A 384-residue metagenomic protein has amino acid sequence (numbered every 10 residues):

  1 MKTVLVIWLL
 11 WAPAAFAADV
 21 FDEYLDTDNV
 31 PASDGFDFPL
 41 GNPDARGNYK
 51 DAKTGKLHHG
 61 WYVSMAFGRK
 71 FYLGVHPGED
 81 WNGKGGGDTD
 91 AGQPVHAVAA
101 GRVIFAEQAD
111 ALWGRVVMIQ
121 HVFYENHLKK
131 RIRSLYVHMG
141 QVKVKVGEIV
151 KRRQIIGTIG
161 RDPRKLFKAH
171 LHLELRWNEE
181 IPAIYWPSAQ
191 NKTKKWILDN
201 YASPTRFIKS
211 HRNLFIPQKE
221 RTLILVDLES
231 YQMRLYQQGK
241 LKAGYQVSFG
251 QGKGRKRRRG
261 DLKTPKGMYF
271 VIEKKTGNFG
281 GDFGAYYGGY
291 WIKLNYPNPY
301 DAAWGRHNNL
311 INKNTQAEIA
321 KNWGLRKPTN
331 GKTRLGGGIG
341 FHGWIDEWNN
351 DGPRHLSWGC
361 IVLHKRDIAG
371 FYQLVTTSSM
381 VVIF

Functional and structural regions predicted by a protein language model:
A12-A14: N-terminal signal peptide c-region/cleavage motif recognized by signal peptidases
A18-R115, R152, A202-N213: Surface-exposed, glycine-biased beta-strand/turn segments
V20-T27, P31, K145-Q154, A169-H170 (+1 more regions): Acidic, glycine-rich catalytic/binding loops that coordinate metals and/or anionic ligands
E79-A91, F215-L223, L228-E229, Y245-G280 (+1 more regions): N-terminal post-signal-peptidase region of extra-cytosolic proteins
D90-G92, A97-Q141, A169-E174, A285-W291: Zn2+-dependent peptidoglycan hydrolase active-site motif and core
V116-I119, K151-K165: Short hydrophobic beta/alpha edge segments that flank linear recognition/processing sites
I159-H172, W348: Active-site loop architecture of trypsin-fold serine endopeptidases
N278-F384: Exported/periplasmic cell-wall-interacting domains
